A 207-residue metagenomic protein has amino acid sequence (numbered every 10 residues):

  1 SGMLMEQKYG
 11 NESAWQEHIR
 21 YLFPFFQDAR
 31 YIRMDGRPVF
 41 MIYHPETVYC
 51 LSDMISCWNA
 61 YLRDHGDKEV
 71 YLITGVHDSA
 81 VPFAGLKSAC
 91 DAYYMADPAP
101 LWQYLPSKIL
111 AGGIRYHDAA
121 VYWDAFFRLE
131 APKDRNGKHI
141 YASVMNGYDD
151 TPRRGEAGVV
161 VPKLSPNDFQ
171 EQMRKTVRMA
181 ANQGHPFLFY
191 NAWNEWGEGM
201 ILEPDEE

Functional and structural regions predicted by a protein language model:
S1-E207: Glycan-processing catalytic domains of CAZymes
